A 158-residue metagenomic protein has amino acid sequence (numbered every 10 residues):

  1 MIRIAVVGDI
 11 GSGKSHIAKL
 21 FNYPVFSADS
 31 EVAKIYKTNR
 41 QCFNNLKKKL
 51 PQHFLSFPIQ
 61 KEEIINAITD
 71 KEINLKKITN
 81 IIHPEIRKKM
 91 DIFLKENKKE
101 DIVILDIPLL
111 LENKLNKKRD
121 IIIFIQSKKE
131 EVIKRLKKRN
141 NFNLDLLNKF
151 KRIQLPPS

Functional and structural regions predicted by a protein language model:
I4-V6: Hydrophobic anchor at the beta1->P-loop junction of P-loop NTPases
D9: P-loop (Walker A) phosphate-binding loop of NTP-binding proteins
S12: ATP-binding Walker
S15: Walker A/P-loop
Y23-T38: Short beta-strand-centered segment that lines the nucleotide-binding/catalytic pocket of NTP-utilizing
K34-K99: ATP-dependent small-molecule kinase phosphotransfer cores that center on conserved nucleotide phosphate-binding segments
K89-M90, K117-K118, K138-S158: Small-molecule kinase domains that catalyze NTP-dependent phosphoryl transfer to phosphate-bearing small molecules
K89-N97, I102-R139: ATP-dependent NMP and nucleoside kinases share a basic, alpha-helical "lid"
